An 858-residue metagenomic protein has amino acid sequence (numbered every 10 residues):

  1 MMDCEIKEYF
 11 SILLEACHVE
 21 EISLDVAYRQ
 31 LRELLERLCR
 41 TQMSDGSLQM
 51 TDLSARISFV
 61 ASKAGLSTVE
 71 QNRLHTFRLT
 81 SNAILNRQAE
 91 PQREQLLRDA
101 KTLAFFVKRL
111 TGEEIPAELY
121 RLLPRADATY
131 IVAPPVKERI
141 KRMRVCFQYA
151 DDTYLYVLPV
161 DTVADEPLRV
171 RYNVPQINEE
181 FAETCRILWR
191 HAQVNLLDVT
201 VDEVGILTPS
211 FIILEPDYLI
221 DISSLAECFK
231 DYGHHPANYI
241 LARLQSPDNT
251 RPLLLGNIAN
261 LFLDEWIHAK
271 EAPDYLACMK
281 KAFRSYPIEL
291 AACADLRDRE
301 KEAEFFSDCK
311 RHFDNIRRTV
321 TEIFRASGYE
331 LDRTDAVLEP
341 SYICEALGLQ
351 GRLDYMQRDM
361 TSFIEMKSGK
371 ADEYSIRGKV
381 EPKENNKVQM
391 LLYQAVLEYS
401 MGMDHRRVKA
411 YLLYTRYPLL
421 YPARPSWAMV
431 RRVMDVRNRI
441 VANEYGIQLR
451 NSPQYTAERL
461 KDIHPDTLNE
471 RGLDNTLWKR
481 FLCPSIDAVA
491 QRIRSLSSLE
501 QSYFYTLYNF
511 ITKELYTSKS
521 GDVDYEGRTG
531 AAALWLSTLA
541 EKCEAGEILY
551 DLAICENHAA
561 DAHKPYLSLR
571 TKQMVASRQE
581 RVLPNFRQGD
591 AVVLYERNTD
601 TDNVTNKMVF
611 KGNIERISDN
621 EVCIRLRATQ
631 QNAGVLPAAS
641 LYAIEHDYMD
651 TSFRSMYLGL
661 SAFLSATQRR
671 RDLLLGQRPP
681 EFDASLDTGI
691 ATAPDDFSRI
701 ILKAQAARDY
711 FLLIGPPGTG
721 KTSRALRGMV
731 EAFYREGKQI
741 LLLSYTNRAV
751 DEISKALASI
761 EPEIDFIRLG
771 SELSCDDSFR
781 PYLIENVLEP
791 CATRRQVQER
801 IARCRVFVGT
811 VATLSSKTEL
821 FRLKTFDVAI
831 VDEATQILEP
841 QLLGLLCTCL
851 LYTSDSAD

Functional and structural regions predicted by a protein language model:
M1-L123: Amphipathic alpha-helical interface elements
P124-L158, G256, N260, M429-R587: A helicase ATPase "motif cassette" and its flanking acidic/Ser/Thr-rich regulatory loops
M143, D152-R190, V194-L196, Y516-Q668: Conserved ASCE P-loop ATPase motor domains encompassing nucleic-acid-directed helicases/translocases
P159-W189, R333-R439: Mg2+/Mn2+-dependent nuclease catalytic core
H235-N238, L413-L419, W427-R450, L583-L702 (+3 more regions): Pre-ATPase regulatory/linker segments immediately N-terminal to the P-loop/RecA-like helicase/translocase core
F262-L338: A non-catalytic, helix-rich entry segment at domain boundaries
Q739-S744, R748-A829: Conserved P-loop NTPase motor core of helicases/translocases
Y852-D858: Conserved small/polar residues in nucleotide/adenosyl-binding loops
